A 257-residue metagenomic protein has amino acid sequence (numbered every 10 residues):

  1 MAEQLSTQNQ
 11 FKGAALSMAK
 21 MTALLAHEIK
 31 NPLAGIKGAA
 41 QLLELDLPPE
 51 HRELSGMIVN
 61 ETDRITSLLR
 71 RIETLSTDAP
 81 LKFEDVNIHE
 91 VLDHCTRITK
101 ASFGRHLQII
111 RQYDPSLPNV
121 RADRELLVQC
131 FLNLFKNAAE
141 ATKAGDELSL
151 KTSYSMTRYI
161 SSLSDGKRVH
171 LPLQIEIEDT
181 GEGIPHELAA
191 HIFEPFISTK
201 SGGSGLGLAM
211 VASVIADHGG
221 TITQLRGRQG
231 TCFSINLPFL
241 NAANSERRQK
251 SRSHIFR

Functional and structural regions predicted by a protein language model:
Q4-L25: Conserved HAMP-HisKA connector
A79-L81, N119-A122, T199: Conserved micro-motifs of the catalytic ATP-binding
E84-T96, K151: A conserved beta-strand-to-alpha-helix junction within the catalytic ATP-binding
S102-R111, A144-L148: Short conserved segments within the C-terminal catalytic ATPase subdomain
H106-P118, S155: Conserved catalytic submotifs in the C-terminal HATPase_c
H170-P172, I184-F196: Short conserved segment of the HATPase_c
